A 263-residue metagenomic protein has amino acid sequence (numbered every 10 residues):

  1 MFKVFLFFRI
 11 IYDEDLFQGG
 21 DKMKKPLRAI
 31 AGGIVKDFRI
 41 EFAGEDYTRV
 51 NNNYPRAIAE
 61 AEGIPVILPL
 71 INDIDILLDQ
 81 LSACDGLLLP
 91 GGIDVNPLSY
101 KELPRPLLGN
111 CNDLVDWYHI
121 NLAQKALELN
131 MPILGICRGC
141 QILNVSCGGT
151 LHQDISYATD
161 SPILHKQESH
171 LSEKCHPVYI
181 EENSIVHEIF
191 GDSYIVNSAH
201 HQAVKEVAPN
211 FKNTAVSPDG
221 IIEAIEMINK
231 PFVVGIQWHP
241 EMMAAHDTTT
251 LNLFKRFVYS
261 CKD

Functional and structural regions predicted by a protein language model:
F2-F5, I10-L134, V145, Y157-I185 (+7 more regions): N-terminal beta1-alpha1 cap of cysteine-dependent amidohydrolase-like domains
C137: Conserved G/P- and acidic residue-centered "switch" motifs that form tight phosphate/ATP-binding loops in soluble
C140-I142: Hydrophobic, aromatic-enriched interface-forming segments
G149-H152: Conserved active-site segments centered on acidic
V234-Q237: Active-site-proximal beta-strand elements of phosphoester/diester hydrolases
